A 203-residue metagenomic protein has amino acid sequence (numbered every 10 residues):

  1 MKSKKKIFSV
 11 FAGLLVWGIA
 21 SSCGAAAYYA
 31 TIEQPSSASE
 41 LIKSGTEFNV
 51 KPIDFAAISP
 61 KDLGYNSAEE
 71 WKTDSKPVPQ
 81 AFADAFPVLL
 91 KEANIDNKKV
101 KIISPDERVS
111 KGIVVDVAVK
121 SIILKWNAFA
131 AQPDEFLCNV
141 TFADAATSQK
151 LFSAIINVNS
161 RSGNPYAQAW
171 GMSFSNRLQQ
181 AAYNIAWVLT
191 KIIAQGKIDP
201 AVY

Functional and structural regions predicted by a protein language model:
K2-F11: Bacterial N-terminal signal peptides that target proteins for export
C23-D84, A194-Y203: A structural "domain/chain start" motif
G24-K43, I95-N97, K150-Y203: C-terminal/domain-edge helix-coil "capping" segments
A25-Y29, K101-L151, R161-N164, Q168 (+1 more regions): Surface-exposed short loop/turn segments
P52-I58, A118-L124, N157-V158: Generic short beta-strand segments
S67-P77, N127-A128, Q168-N176: Second-shell loop/turn segments in exported
K76-P105: Mid-chain, structured segments of secreted extracytoplasmic proteins
